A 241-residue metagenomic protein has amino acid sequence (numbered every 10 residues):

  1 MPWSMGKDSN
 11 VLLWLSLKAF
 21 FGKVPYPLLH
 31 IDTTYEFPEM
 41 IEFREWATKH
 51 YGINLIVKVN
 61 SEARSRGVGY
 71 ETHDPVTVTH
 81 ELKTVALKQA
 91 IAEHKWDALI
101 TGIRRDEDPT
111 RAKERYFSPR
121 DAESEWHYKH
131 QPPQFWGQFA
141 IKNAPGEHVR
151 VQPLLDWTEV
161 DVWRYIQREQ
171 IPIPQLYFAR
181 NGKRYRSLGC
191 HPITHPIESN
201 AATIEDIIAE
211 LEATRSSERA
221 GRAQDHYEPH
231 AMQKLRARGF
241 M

Functional and structural regions predicted by a protein language model:
M1-P2, K7-M241: Nucleotide-activated chemistry modules centered on ATP-dependent adenylation/adenylyltransferase
